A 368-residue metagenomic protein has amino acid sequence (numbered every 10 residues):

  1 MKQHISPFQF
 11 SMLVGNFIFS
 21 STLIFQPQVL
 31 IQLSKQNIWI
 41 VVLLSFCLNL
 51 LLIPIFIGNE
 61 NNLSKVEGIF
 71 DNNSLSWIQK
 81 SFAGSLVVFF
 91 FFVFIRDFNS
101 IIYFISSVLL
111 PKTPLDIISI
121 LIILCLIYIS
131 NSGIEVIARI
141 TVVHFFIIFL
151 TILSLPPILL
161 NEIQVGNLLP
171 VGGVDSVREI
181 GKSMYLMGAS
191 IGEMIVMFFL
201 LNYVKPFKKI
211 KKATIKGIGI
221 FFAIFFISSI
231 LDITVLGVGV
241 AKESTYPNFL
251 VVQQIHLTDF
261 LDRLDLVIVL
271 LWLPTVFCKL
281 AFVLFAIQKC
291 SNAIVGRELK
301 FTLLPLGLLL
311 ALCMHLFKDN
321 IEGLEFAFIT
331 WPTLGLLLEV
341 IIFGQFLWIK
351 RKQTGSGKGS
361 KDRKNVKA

Functional and structural regions predicted by a protein language model:
M1-P27, S34, I40, I57 (+1 more regions): Membrane-interface "cap" regions at the ends of multi-pass membrane proteins
P7-F25, V41, S45, N49-L52 (+8 more regions): Hydrophobic, membrane-embedded alpha-helices of multi-pass small-molecule transporters
F19, L23-L115, L124: Membrane helical hairpin/interfacial module
Q32, S100-S106, L124-H144, Y203-F207 (+3 more regions): Membrane-water interface regions at transmembrane-helix termini and the short interhelical loops of multi-pass membrane
F91-F98, S130, I147-G172, S190 (+2 more regions): Hydrophobic alpha-helical segments and their helix-loop junctions in multi-pass secondary transporters
D116-I117, I129-L159, W331-I341: Membrane-interface loop-to-helix entry segments
V235-L264: Membrane-interface interhelical connector segments
V295-F301, H315-L336: Extracellular/periplasmic helix-loop-helix junctions in multi-pass membrane proteins
